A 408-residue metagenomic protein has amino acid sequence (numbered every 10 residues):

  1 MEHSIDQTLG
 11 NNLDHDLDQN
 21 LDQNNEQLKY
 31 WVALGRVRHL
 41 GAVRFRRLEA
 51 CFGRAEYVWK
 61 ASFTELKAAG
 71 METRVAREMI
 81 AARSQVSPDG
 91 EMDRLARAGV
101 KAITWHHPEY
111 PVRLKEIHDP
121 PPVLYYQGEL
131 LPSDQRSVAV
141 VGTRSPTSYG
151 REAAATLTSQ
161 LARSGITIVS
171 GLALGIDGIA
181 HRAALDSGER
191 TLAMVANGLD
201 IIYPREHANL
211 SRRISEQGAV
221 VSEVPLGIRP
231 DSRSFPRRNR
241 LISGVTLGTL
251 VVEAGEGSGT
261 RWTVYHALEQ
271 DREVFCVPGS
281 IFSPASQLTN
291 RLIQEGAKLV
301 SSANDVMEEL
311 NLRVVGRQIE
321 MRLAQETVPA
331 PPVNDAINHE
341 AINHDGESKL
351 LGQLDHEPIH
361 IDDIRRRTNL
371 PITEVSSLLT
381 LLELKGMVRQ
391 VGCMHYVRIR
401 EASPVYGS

Functional and structural regions predicted by a protein language model:
M1-D119: N-terminal positively charged helical leader segments and presequences
E2-L13, L17-Q27, A96, T104-S408: Glycine-biased, small-residue-rich flexible motifs in mid-sequence functional cores and linkers
